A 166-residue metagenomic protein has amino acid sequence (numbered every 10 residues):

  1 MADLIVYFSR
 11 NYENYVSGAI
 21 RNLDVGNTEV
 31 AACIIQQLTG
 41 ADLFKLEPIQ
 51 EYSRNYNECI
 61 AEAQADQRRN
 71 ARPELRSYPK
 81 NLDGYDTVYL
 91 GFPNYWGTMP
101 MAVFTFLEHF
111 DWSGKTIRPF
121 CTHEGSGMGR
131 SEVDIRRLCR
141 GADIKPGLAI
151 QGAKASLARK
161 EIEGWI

Functional and structural regions predicted by a protein language model:
M1-T87, G97, E108, K160-G164: N-terminal beta1-alpha1-beta2 submodule of the flavodoxin-like/Rossmannoid cofactor-binding fold
L82, E108-G114, L138-C139: Short, conserved loop/helix-junction motifs that constitute active-site signature segments in enzyme catalytic cores
F92-P93: Glycine-rich, N-terminal phosphate-binding loop of Rossmann-like dinucleotide-binding domains
A102-E108: Charged helix-capping and loop-helix junction motifs
C121-S126, G152: Short beta-alpha junction loops
R130-C139: Short, aromatic/basic amphipathic alpha-helical patches
D143-I166: Glycine-rich phosphate/pyrophosphate-binding loop and the adjoining helix
